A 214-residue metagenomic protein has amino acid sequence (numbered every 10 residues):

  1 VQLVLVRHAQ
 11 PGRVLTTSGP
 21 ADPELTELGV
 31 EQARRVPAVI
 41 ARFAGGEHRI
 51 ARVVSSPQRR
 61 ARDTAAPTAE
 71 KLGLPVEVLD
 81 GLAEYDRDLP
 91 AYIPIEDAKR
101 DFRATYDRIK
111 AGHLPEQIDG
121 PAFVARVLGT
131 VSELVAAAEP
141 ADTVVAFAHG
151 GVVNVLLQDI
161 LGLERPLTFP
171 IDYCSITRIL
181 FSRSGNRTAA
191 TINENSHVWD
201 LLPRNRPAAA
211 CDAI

Functional and structural regions predicted by a protein language model:
Q2-E77: Active-site-proximal alpha-helix that buttresses catalytic centers in soluble enzyme cores
L3, D142-G151: Generic beta-sheet signal
G19-L28, L114-P121, T168: Active-site metal-coordination segments of metallo-dependent hydrolases
F43-R49, L134-D142: Glycine-rich phosphate-binding loop signature in dinucleotide/nucleotide-binding domains
S55-S56, A125, F147-A148: Short beta-strand scaffold positions
P67, V155-D159: Active-site signature of alpha/beta-hydrolase-fold catalytic machinery across serine- and Asp/Cys-nucleophile hydrolases
E70-G129, I214: Phosphate-handling substructures
E77-V78, E84-D97, A136, P140-D142 (+1 more regions): Acidic, low-complexity terminal tails and accessory targeting/binding regions of phosphate-metabolizing enzymes
